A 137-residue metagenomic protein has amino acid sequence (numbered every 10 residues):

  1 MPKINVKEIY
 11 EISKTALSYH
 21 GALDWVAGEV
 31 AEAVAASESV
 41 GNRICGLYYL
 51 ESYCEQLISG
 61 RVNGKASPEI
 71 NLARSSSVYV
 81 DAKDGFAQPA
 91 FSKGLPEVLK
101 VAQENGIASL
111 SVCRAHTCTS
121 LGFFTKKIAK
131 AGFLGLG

Functional and structural regions predicted by a protein language model:
M1-H20: Generic N-terminal amphipathic, Lys/Arg-enriched alpha-helix
S13, V98, F124: Aromatic/hydrophobic pocket-lining residues that form π-stacking "cages" and hydrophobic walls in ligand
S18-G21, A36, V40-R43: N-terminal and secondary-structure boundary signal
A22-E29, I44-G46: Flexible, glycine/charged-enriched surface loops at secondary-structure junctions
A27, L99-E104: Glycine-rich phosphate/diphosphate-binding loops that line cofactor/substrate pockets in enzymes
G46-L99: Active-site cofactor/substrate anionic-group-binding motifs, chiefly glycine- and Lys/Arg-rich phosphate-binding loops
I107-G137: Glycine-rich anion/phosphate-binding loop at the beta-strand->alpha-helix junction
